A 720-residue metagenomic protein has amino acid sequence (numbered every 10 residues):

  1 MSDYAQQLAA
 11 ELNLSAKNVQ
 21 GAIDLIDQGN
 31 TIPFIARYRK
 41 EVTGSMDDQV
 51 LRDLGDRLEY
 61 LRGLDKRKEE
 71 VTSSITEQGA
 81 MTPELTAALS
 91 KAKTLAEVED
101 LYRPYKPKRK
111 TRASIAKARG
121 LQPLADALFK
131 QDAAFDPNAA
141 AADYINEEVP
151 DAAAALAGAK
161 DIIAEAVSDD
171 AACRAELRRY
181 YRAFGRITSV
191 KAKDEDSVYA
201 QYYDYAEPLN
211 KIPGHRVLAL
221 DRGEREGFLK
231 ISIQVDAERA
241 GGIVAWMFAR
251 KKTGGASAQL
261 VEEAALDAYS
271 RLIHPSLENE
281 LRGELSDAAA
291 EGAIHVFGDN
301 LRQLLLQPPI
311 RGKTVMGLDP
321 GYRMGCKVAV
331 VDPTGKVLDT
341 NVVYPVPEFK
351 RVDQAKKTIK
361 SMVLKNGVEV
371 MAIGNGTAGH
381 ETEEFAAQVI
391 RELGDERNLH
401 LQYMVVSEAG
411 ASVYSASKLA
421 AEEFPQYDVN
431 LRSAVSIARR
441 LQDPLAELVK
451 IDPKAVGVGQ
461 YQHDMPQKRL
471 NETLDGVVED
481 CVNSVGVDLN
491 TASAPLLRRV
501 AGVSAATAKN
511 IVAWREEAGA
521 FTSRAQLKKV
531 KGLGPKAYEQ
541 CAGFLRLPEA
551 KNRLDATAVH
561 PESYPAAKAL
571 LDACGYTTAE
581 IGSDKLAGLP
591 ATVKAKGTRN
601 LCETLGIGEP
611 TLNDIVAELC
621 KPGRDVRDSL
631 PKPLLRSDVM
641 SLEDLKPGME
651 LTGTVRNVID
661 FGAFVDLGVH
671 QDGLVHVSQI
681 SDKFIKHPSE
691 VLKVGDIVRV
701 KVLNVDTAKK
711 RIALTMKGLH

Functional and structural regions predicted by a protein language model:
V19, T340-P347, V370, A416-V429 (+6 more regions): Short beta-alpha connecting loops at secondary-structure transitions that line or flank enzyme active sites
D24-D27, P104, I115-A118, A219-G223 (+16 more regions): Replace "in large, NTP-powered and nucleic-acid-processing enzymes" with "in large, NTP-powered factors and other
T31-I32, T43, D47-N146, P150 (+4 more regions): Accessory alpha-helical DNA-binding modules that contact the DNA backbone or grooves
F34, V50-R52, Y60, L64-G317 (+2 more regions): Duplex nucleic acid-engaging cores and interfaces of nucleic-acid transaction enzymes
E97, M404, G410-A411, S415-V485 (+1 more regions): Long, charge-rich intrinsically disordered scaffolds of nucleic-acid metabolism proteins
Y144, E148-A152, Y205-P208, R222 (+7 more regions): Low-complexity, acidic/Ser/Thr- and charged residue-rich accessory regions of DNA metabolism proteins
R179-R186, L318-Y322, G376-A378, V405-V413 (+5 more regions): A glycine-rich phosphate-binding loop feature that marks nucleotide/adenosyl-phosphate handling sites
E280-A289, A293-G298, A455-G486, E603-E643 (+1 more regions): Long, charged amphipathic helices and adjacent flexible linkers at domain junctions
